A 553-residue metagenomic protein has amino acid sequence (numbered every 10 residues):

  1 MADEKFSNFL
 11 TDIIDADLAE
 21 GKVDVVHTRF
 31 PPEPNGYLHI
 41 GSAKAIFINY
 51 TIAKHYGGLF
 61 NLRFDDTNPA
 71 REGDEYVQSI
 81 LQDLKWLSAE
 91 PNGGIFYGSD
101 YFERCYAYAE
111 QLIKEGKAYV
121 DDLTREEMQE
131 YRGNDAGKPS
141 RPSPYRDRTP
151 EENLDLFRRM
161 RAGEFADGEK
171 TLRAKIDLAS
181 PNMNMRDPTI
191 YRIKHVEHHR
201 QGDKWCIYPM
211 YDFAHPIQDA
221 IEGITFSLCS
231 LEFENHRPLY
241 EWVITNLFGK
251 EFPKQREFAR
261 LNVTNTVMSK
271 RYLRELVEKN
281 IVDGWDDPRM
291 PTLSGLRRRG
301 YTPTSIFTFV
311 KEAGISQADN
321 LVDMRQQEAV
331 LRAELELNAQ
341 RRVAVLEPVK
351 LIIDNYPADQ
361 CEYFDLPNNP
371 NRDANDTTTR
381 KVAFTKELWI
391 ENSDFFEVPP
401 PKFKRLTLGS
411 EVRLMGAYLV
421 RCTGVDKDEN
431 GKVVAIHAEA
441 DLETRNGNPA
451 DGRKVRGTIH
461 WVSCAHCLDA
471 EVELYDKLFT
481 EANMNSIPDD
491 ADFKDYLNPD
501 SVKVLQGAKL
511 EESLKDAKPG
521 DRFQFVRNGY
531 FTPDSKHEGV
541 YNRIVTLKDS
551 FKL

Functional and structural regions predicted by a protein language model:
F6-D15, A19-L81, E197-S230: N-terminal catalytic cores of NTP/NDP-binding nucleotidyl/phosphoryl-transfer enzymes
A19-K22, T51-L59, K85-N92, A220 (+2 more regions): Secondary-structure transition/capping motifs at alpha-helix termini and the adjoining loop/turn into the next element
V23, A118, A166, M183 (+8 more regions): Intrinsically disordered or highly flexible coil/loop and linker segments, enriched in small and charged/polar residues
P31-N35, R63-R71, G94-E103, E126-E127 (+5 more regions): Conserved short loop/turn motifs at secondary-structure junctions
D66-N68, D74, Q111-L273, L331 (+3 more regions): Active-site cores that bind ATP or allylic diphosphates and position pyrophosphate for catalysis
Y76-E103, Y108-A109, G116-Y119: A glycine-rich helix N-cap at a beta->alpha junction
P253-V330, E334: Long, charged, mostly alpha-helical binding arms that flank functional sites
F309-D319, M324-L553: Substrate/cofactor-recognition hotspot
